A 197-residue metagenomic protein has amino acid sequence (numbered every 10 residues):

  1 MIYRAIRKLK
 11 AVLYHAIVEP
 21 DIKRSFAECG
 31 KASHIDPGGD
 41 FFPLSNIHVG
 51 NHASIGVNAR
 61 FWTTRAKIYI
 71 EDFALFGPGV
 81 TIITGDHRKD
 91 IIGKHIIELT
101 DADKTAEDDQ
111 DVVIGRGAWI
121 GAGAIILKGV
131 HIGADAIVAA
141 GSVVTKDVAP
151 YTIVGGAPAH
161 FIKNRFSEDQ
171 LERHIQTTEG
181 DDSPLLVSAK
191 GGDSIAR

Functional and structural regions predicted by a protein language model:
M1-F41: Extended, small-residue-rich solenoid/repeat segments and analogous flexible loops that form exposed scaffolds
A11-V12, V57, G156, S194: Intrinsically disordered and other compositionally biased segments
K31, N51, D72, R116 (+2 more regions): Short acidic capping loops at alpha-helix termini that bridge into adjacent secondary structure
G39-V49, S54-K128, A157, R165-S167 (+1 more regions): Flexible, glycine/small-residue-enriched loop-and-beta-strand segment within the central core of proteins
D72, T84, I137, T177 (+1 more regions): Juxtamembrane helix-loop transition sites at the ends of transmembrane segments in multi-pass membrane proteins
I126-I162, E168-R173: C-terminal/domain-terminus segments
L171-R197: Acidic/histidine-enriched, glycine/proline-rich intrinsically disordered or flexible terminal extensions
